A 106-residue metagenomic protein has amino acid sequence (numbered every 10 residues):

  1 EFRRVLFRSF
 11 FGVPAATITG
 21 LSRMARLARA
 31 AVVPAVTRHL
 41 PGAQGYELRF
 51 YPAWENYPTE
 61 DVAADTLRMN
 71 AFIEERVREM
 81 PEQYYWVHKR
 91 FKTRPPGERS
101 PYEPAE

Functional and structural regions predicted by a protein language model:
R3-E106: Non-catalytic C-terminal accessory region of glycerolipid acyltransferases and related lyso-lipid remodeling enzymes
